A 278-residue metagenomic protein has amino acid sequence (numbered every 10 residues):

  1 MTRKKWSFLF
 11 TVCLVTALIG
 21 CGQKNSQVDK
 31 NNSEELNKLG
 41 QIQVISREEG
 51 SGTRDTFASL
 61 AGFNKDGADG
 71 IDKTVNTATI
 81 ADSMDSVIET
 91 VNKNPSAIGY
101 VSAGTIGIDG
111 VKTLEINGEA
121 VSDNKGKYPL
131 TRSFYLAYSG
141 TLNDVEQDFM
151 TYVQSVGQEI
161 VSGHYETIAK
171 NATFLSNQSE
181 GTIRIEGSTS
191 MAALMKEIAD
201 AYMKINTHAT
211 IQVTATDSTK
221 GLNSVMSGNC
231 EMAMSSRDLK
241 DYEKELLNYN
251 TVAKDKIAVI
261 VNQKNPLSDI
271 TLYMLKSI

Functional and structural regions predicted by a protein language model:
T2-N25: Sec-dependent N-terminal signal peptides of Gram-positive bacterial secreted proteins and lipoproteins
C21-E231, S235-I278: Exported/periplasmic ABC-transporter solute-binding proteins
